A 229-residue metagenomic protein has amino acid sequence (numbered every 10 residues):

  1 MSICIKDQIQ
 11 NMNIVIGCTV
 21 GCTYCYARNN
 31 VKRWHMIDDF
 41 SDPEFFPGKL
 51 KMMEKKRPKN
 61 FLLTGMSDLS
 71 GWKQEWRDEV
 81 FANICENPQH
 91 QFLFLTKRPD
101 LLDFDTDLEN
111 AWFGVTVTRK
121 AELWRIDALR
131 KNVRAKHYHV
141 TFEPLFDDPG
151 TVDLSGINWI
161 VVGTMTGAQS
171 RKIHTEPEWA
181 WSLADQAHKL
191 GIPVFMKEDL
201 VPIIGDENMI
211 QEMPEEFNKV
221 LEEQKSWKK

Functional and structural regions predicted by a protein language model:
M1-I9, F146, T151-K229: Auxiliary Fe-S-binding modules of radical SAM enzymes
M1-W112, K120-R134, P149-L154: Conserved Radical SAM active-site core
F61-L63, F92-F94, F113-V115, Y138-F142 (+2 more regions): Hydrophobic faces of well-ordered beta-strands that scaffold small-molecule active sites in alpha/beta enzyme cores
S67, R98-D100, V117-R119, P144-F146 (+2 more regions): Active-site-proximal loop/turn and secondary-structure-junction residues that shape catalytic pockets, frequently
W72, F142, E176-P177: Nucleic-acid endo/exonuclease domains
E79-A82, L129-H137, H174-Q186: Long, well-ordered alpha-helical scaffolding segments within enzyme catalytic domains, especially pronounced
E86-F92, R134-H137, A184-V194: Structural alpha-beta junctions
T118, E122, I173-E176: Short capping loops/turns at secondary-structure boundaries
